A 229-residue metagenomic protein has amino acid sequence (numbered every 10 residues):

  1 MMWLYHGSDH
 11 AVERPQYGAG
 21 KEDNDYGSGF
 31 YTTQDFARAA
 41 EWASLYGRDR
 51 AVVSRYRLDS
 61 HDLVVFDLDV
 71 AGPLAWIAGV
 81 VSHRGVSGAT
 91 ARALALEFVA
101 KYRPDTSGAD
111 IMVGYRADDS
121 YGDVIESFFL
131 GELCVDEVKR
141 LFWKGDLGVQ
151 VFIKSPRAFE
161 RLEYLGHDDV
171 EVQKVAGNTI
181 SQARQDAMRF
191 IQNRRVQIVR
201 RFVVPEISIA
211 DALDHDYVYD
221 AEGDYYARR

Functional and structural regions predicted by a protein language model:
M1-D25, S44-L45, R50, S54 (+1 more regions): ADP-ribose/NAD+-binding catalytic cleft of ART/PARP-like enzymes
N24, L45-A51, D59-R229: Conserved NAD+-utilizing ADP-ribose enzyme module
Y26-Y31: A short, exposed loop/beta-hairpin motif centered on an aromatic-Gly-Thr core
